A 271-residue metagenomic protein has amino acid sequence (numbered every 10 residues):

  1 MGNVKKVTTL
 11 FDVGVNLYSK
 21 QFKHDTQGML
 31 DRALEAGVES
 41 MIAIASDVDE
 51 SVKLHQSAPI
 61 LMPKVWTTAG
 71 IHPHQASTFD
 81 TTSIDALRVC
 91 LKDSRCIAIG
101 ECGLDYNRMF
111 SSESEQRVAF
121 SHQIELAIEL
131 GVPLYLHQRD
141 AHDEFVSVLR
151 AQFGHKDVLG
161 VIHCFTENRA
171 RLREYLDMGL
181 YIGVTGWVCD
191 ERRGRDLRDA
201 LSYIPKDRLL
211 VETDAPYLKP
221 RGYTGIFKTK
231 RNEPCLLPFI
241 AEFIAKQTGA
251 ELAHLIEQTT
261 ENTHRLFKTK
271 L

Functional and structural regions predicted by a protein language model:
M1-L271: Mid-domain alpha/beta scaffold segments of enzyme catalytic cores
